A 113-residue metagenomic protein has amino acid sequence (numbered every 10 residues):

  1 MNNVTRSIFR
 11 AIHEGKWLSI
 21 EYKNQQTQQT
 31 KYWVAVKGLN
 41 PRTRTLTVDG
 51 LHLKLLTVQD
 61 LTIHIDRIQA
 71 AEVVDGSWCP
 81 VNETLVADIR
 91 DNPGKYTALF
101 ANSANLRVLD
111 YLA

Functional and structural regions predicted by a protein language model:
N2-A113: Core beta-strand-centered patch of the WYL/Sm-like small regulatory domain
